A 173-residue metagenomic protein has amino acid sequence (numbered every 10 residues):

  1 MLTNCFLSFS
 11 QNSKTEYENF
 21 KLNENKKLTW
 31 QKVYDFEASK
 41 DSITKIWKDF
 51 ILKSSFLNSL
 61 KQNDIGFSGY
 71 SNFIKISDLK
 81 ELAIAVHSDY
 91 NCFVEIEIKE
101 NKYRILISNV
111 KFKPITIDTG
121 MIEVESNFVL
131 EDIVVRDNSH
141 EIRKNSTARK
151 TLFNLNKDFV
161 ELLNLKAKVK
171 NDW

Functional and structural regions predicted by a protein language model:
M1-C5: Bacterial N-terminal signal peptides
F6-S10: Sec/Tat signal peptide C-region and signal peptidase I cleavage site
Q11-W173: Ser/Thr-rich, low-complexity intrinsically disordered terminal regions
